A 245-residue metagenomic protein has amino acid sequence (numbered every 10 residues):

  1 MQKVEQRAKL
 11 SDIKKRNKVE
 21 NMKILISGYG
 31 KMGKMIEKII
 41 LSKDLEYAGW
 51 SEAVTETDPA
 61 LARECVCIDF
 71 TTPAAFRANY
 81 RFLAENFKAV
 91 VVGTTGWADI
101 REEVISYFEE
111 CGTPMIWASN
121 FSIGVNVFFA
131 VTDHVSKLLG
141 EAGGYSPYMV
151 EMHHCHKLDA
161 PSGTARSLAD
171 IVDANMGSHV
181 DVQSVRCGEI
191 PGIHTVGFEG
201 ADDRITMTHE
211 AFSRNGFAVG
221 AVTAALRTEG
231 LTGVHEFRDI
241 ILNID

Functional and structural regions predicted by a protein language model:
K9-N21: Short, Lys/Arg-enriched N-terminal segments with co-localized hydrophobic residues within the first ~10-30 amino acids
K23-S27, K31-A60, T72, G143-D245: C-terminal substrate-binding/catalytic lobe of Rossmann-fold NAD(P)-dependent oxidoreductases
C67-I68: N-terminal Rossmann-like NAD(P) cofactor-binding module of classical short-chain dehydrogenase/reductase
A74-G93, E102-E103: Rossmann-fold NAD(P) dinucleotide-binding segment
T94-M115, H134: Rossmann-fold NAD(P)-binding glycine/threonine-rich loop
V127-G144, A160: Rossmann-like NAD(P)H-binding beta-loop-alpha module
